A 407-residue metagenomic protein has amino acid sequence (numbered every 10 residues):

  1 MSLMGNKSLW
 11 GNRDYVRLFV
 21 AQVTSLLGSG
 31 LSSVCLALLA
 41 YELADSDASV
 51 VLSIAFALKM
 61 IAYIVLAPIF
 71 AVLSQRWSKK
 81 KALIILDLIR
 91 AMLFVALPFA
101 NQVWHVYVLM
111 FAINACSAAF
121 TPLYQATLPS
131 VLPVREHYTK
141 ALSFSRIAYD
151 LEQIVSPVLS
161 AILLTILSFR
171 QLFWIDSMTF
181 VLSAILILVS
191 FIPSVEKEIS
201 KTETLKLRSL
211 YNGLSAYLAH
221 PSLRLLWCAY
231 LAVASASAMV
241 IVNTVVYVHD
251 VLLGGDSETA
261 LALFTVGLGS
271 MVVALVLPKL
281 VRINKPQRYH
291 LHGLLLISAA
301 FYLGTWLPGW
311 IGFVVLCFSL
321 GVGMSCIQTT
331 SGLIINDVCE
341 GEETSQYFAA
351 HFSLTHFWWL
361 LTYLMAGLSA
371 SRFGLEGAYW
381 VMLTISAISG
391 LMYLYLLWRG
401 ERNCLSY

Functional and structural regions predicted by a protein language model:
S2-Y15, P193-W227: Juxtamembrane intracellular "pre-TM" segments in multi-pass secondary transporters
V23, L27, V34-C35, L167-W174 (+1 more regions): A single, central transmembrane helix in multi-pass transporters
V23, L93, W104-A119, G312-C326: Hydrophobic core of transmembrane alpha-helices in multi-pass small-molecule transporters, especially MFS/SLC-type
A37-L43, L97-F99, V155-I175, D250-V251 (+1 more regions): Transmembrane alpha-helix termini and helix-breaking/packing motifs in multi-pass membrane transporters
S49-V50, R135-S145, D256, G341-H351: Loop-to-transmembrane helix entry/capping segments in MFS-fold secondary transporters and related SLC/MFSD carriers
I64-A82, L86, R90, T244-V245 (+1 more regions): C-terminal transmembrane bundle of multi-pass solute transporters/carriers
F111-L151: Cytoplasmic helix-loop-helix junction between adjacent transmembrane helices in 12-TM secondary transporters
A126, S130-V131, F173-E203, Y395-Y407: Helix-loop junctions on the cytosolic side of multi-pass membrane transporters, especially the intracellular loop
